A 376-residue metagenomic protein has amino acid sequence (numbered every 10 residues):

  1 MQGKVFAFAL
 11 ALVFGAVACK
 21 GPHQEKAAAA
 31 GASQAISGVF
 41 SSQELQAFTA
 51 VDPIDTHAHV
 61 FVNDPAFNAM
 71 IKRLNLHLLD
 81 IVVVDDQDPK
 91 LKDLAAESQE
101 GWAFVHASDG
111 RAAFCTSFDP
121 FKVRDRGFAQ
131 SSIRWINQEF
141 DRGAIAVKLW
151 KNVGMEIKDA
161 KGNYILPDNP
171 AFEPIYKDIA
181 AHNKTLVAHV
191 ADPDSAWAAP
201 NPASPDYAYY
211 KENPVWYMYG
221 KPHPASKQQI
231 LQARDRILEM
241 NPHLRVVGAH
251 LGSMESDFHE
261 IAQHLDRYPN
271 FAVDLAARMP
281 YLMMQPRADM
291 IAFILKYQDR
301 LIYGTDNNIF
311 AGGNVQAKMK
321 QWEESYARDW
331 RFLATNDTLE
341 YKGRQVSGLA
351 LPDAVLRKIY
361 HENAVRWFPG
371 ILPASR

Functional and structural regions predicted by a protein language model:
M1-A7: Bacterial N-terminal signal peptides that target proteins for export
G15-A18: C-terminal motif of bacterial Sec signal peptides marking the signal peptidase cleavage site
P22-R111, S131: An N-terminally biased module of ancient metal coordination in phosphate/nucleic-acid-related enzymes
I36-S37, P222, K227-R236, N241-R376: H/E-rich (His + Asp/Glu) clusters that bind or coordinate divalent metals
E44-Q46, A95-M218, P269-A272, M279 (+1 more regions): Active-site gating/metal-coordination segments in enzymes
I54-A58, L78-I81, A112-T116, V147-L149 (+4 more regions): Hydrophobic faces of well-ordered beta-strands that scaffold small-molecule active sites in alpha/beta enzyme cores
H57-P65, D85-E97, F121-Q130, I157 (+4 more regions): Acidic-and-aromatic substrate-binding clefts and catalytic sites of carbohydrate-active enzymes
A58-V60, A144-L149, N169-V190, E239-M240 (+4 more regions): Conserved beta-strand->loop/alpha-helix structural units within folded catalytic cores of enzymes with alpha/beta
